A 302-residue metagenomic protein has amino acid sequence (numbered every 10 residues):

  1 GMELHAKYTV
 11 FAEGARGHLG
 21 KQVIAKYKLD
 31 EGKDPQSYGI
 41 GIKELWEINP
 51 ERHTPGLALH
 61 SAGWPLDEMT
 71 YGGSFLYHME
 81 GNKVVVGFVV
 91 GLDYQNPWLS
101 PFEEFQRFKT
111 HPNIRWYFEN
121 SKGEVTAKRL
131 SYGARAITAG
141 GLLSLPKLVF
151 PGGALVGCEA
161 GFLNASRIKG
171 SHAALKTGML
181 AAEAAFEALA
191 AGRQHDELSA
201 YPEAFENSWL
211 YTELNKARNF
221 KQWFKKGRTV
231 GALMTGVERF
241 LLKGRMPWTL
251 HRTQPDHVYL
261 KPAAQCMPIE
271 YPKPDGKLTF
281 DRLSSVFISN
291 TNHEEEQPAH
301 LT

Functional and structural regions predicted by a protein language model:
G1-G123, G161-F162, L180, A184: Predominantly flavin-linked oxidoreductase catalytic cores and closely associated redox partners
Y38-E44, G72, N82-V84, K128-G133 (+4 more regions): Structural beta-strand/beta-sheet cores of well-ordered domains, especially the beta-sheet scaffolds that support
W116-L130, R193-S199: Flexible, glycine/charged-enriched surface loops at secondary-structure junctions
T126-P151, A204-W209, E213, A217-G236: Extended, non-globular alpha-helical segments
Y132-A165, S284-H300: FAD-binding beta-loop-beta segment adjacent to the flavin cofactor pocket
G161-R167, A173, M179, E183-T229: Active-site-proximal substrate-binding core of FAD-dependent oxidoreductases
L210-T302: Ferredoxin-type iron-sulfur electron-transfer modules and their immediate structural context
